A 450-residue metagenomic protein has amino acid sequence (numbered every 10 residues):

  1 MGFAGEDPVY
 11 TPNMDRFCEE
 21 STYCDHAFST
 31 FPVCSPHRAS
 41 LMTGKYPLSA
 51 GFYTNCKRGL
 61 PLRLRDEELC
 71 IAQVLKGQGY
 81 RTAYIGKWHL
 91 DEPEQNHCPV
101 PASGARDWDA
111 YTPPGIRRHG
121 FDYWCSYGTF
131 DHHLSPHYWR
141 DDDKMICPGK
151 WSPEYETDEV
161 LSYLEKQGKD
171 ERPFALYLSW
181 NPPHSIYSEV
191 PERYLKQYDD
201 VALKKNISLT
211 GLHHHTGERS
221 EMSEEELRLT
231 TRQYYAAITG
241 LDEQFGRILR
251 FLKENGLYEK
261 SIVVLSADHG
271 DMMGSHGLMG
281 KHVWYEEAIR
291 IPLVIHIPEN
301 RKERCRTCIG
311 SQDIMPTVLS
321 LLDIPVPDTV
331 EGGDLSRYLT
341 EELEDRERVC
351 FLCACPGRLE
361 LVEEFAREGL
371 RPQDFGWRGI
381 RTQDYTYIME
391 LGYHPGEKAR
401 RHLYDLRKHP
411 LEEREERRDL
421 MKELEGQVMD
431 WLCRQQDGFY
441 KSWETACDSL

Functional and structural regions predicted by a protein language model:
M1-E390, P395-A399, L411-C433, F439 (+1 more regions): Formylglycine-dependent sulfatase
